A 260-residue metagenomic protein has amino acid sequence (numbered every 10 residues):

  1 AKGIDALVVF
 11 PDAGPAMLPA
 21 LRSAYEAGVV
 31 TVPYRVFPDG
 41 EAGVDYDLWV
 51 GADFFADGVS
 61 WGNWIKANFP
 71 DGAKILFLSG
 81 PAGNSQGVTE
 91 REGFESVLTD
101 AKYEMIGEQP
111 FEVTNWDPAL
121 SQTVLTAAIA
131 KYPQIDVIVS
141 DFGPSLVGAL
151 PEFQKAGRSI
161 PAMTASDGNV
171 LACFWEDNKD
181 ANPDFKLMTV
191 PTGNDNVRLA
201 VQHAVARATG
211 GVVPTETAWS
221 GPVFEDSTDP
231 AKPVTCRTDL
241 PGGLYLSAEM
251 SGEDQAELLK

Functional and structural regions predicted by a protein language model:
A1-K260: A residue-level marker of the well-folded mature domains of exported/periplasmic proteins
